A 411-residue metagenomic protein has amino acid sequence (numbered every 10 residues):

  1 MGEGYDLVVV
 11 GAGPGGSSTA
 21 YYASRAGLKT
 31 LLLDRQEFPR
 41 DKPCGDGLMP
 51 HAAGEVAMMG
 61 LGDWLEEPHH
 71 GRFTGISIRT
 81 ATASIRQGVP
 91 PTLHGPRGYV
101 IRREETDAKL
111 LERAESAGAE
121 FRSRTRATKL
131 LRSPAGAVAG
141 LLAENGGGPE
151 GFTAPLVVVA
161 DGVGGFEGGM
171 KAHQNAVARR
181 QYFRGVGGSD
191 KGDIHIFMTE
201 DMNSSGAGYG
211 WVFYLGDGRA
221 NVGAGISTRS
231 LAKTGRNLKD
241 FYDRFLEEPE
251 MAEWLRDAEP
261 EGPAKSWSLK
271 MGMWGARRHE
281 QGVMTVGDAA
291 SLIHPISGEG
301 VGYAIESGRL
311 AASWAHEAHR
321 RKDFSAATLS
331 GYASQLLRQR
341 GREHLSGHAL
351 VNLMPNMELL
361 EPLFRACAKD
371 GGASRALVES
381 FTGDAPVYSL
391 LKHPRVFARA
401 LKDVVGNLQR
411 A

Functional and structural regions predicted by a protein language model:
M1-G15: Beta1/beta-strand and adjacent pyrophosphate-binding region of the FAD-binding site in flavoprotein oxidoreductases
V8, S24-C44: Glycine-rich FAD pyrophosphate-binding loop
G15, F38, G164: Conserved Rossmann-like nucleotide-cofactor binding loop
E37-A57, L61: Conserved N-terminal glycine-rich FAD pyrophosphate-binding loop of Rossmann-like flavoproteins
A53-A108: A conserved beta-strand/loop capping segment in the N-terminal third of enzymes that catalyze redox or closely related
R113-L255: Predominantly flavin-linked oxidoreductase catalytic cores and closely associated redox partners
S230-W314, R320: FAD/FMN-dependent oxidoreductases across multiple families
H316-A411: C-terminal helical "tail/cap" subdomain of flavin- and related membrane-associated enzymes
